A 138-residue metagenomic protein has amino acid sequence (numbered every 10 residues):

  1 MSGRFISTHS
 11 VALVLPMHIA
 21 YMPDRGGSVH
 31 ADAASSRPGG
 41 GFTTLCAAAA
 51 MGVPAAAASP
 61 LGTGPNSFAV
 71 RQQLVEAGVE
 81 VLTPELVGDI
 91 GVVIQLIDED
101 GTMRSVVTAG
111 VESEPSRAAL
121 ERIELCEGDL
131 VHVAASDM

Functional and structural regions predicted by a protein language model:
M1-P60, F68-A69, G128: Glycine-rich phosphate/adenosyl-contacting loop at the front of the ribokinase-like
M1-V11, P60, Q72-E85, I97-M138: Ribokinase/PfkB-type carbohydrate-kinase core domain
G26, G41, G91-V93, G110: Glycine-centered small-residue hotspots that permit tight backbone geometry or close packing
S35-G39, G88, G110, E114: Conserved phosphate-coordination/catalytic loops
P38, M51, A77, G88-I90: Short, basic and Ser/Thr-rich N-terminal targeting/leader segments
C46, V92-L96, R104: Short beta-strand scaffold segments in enzyme catalytic cores
